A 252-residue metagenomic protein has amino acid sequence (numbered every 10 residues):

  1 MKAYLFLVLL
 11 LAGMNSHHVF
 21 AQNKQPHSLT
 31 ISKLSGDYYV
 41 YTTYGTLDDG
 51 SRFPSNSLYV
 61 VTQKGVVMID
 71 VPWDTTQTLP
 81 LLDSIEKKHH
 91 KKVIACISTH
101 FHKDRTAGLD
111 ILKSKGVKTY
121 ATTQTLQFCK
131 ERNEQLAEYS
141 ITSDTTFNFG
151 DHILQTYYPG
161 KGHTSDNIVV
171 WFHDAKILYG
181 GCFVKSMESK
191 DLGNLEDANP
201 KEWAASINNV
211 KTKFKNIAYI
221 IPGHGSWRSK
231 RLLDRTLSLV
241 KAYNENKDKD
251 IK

Functional and structural regions predicted by a protein language model:
M1-K24: Bacterial Sec-dependent N-terminal signal peptides
G13, Q22-K24, K118, K201 (+1 more regions): Accessory terminal helices/loops
Q25-L29, K33-L34, T123-G160, T164-S165 (+2 more regions): Metallo-beta-lactamase
S35-L82, V169-C182: Conserved beta-strand hairpin/beta-sheet module of binuclear metal-dependent hydrolase folds, prominently
D37, V60, D70, I85 (+8 more regions): Divalent metal-coordination and catalytic microenvironments
G45-D48, V66, W73-T76, F101-T106 (+5 more regions): Solvent-exposed loop/turn segments at secondary-structure junctions within structured extracellular/periplasmic domains
Q63-V67, T76-Y120: Active-site metal-binding motif and surrounding structural segment of the metallo-beta-lactamase
G65, W73-D74, P159-K161, D166-R231: Metallo-beta-lactamase
